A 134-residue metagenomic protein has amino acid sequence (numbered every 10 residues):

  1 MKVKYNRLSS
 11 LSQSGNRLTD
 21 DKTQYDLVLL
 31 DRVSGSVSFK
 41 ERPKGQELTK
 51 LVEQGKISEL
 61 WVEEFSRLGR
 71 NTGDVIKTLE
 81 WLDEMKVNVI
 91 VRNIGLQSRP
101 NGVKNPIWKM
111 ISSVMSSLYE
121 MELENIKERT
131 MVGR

Functional and structural regions predicted by a protein language model:
M1-G133: Short, structured surface patches at the beginning of a domain
